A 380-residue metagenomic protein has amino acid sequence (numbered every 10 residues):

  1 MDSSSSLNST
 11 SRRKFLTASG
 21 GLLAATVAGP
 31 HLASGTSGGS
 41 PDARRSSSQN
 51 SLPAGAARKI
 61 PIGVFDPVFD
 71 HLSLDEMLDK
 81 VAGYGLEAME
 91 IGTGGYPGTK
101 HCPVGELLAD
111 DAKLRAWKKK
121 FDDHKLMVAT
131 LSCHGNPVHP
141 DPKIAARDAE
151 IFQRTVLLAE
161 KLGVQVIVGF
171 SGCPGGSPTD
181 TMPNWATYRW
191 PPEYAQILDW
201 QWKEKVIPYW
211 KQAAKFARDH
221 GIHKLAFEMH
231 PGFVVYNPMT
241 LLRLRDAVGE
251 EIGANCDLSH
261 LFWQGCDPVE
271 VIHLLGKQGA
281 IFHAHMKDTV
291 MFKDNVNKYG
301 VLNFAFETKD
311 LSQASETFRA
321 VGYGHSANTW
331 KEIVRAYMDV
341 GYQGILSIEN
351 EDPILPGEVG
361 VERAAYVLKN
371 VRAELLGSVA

Functional and structural regions predicted by a protein language model:
D2-L23: N-terminal secretory signal peptides and thylakoid transit peptides that target proteins across membranes
S19-H31, S47-S48, E76, K120-H124 (+3 more regions): Active-site acidic/histidine proton-transfer and metal-coordination neighborhood in alpha/beta enzyme cores
H31-G63, P67-H71, D79-K80: C-terminal segment of N-terminal export signals and the immediately downstream linker at the start of the mature
L52-A57, L78-G83, L108-A129, V156-K161 (+4 more regions): Acidic (Asp/Glu)-rich catalytic clusters
K59, A88-M89, L131, W190-A327 (+1 more regions): Acidic/histidine-rich catalytic cores of soluble enzymes
H71-V81, R147-V156, C266-L274, W330-E332: Short, acidic/polar
M77-G95: Catalytic domains of carbohydrate-active enzymes, especially glycoside hydrolases
G92-A116: Glycine-rich, proline-tolerant flexible connector loops at the mouths of alpha/beta enzymes
